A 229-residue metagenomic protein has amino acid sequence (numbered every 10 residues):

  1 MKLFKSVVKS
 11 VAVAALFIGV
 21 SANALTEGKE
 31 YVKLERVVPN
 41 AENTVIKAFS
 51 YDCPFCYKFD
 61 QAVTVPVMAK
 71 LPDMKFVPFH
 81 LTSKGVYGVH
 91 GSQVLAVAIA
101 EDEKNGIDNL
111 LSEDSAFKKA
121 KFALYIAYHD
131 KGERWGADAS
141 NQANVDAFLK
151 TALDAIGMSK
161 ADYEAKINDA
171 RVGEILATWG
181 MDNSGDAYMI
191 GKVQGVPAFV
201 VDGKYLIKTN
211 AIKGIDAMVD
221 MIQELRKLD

Functional and structural regions predicted by a protein language model:
M1, K5, F117-A120: Short intrinsically disordered, low-complexity coil segments enriched in acidic
K2-V89, A177-I190, M221, L225-D229: Extracytoplasmic thiol/disulfide redox context detector
V45, V196-A198: Conserved beta-strand and immediately adjacent loop positions that scaffold enzyme active sites
A48, V200-D202: Short hydrophobic alpha-helical segments used for membrane anchoring or interfacial signaling
S83-G195, D202, I212-A217, E224-R226: Cysteine-centric redox/oxidoreductase cores and disulfide-bonded domains
